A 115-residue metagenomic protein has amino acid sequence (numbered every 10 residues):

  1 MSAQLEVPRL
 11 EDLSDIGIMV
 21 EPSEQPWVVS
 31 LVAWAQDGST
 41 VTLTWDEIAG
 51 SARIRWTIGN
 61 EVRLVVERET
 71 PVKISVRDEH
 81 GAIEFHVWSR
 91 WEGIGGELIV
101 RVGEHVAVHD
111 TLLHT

Functional and structural regions predicted by a protein language model:
M1-T115: Surface-exposed, interaction-prone regions used to assemble/regulate multi-protein complexes
